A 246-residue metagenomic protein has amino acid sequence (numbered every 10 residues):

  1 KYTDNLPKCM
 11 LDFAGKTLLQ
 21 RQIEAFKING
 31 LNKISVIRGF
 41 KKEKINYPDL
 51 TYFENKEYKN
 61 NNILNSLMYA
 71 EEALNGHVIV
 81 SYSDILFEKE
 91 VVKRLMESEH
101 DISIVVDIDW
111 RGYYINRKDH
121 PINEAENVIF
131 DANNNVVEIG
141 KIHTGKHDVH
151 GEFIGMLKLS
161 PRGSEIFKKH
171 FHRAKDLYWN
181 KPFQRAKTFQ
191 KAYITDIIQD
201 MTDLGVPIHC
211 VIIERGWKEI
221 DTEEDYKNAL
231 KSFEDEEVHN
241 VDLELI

Functional and structural regions predicted by a protein language model:
K1-D4: N-terminal nucleotide-binding beta1-loop-alpha1 segment
C9, K33, T51, N135 (+1 more regions): Conserved beta-strand segments of alpha/beta enzyme cores
M10, V128-F130, C210: A structural signal for short hydrophobic beta-strand segments in well-ordered beta-sheet cores
D12, K16-V80, T188: Conserved N-terminal catalytic core of the sugar/cofactor nucleotidyltransferase
M68, K93, Q199: Active-site phosphate/pyrophosphate- and oxyanion-stabilizing loops and adjacent acidic/basic residues in soluble
S83-L86: The conserved acidic donor/metal-binding loop of glycosyltransferases
K89-H170, A174-D176: Conserved core of the sugar-phosphate nucleotidyltransferase
G140, K146-I246: Conserved alpha/beta core of the MobA/IspD/sugar-nucleotide pyrophosphorylase nucleotidyltransferase superfamily
